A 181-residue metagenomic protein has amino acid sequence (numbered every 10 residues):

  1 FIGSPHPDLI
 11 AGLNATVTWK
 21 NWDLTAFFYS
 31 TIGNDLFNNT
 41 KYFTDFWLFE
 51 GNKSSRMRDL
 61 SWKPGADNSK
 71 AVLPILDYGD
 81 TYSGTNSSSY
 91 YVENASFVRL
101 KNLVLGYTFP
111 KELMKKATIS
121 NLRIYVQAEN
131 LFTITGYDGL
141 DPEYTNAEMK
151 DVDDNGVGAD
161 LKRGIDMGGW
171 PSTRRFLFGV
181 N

Functional and structural regions predicted by a protein language model:
F1-P5, L36, D45, E129-L131 (+1 more regions): Conserved small-residue
G3-D8, Y90-R99, W170-T173: Short sequence motifs at beta-strands and strand-loop junctions characteristic of Gram-negative outer-membrane
L9, K20-W22, S96, T118-L122 (+1 more regions): Outer-envelope beta-barrel architecture signal
G12-N14, N102-G106, L177-G179: Membrane-embedded beta-strand positions in outer-membrane beta-barrel channels/transporters
N21-T25, E112-L113: Repeated loop/turn-to-beta-strand initiation elements of outer-membrane beta-barrel proteins
A26, I124-V126, V180: Membrane-embedded beta-strand positions of outer-membrane beta-barrel proteins
I32-R123, Q127-E129, N146: Extracytoplasmic gating/loop element in the C-terminal half of outer-membrane beta-barrel translocons and assembly
G51, L60-D67, T85, T135-N181: C-terminal beta-signal and terminal closure region of outer-membrane beta-barrel proteins
